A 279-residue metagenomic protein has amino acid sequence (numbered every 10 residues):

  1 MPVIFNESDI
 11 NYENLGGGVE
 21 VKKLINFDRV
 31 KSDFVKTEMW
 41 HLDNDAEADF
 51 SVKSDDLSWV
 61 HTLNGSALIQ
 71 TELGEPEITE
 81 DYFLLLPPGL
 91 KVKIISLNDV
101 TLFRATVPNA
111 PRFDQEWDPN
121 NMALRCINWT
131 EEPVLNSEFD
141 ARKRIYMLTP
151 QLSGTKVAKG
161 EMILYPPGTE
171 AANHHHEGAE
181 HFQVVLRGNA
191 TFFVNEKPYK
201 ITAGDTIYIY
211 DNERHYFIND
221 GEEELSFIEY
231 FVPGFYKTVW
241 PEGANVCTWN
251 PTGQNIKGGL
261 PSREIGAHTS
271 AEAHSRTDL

Functional and structural regions predicted by a protein language model:
M1-F34, D49, E80, D99-T101 (+2 more regions): A short, N-terminal "cap"/entry segment at the start of jelly-roll beta-barrel domains of the cupin/DSBH fold
V21-I25, K36-S54, L148-T149, E161-H176: Conserved short histidine dyad/triad with adjacent acidic residue
D55-E72, G178-T191, N195: Glycine- and acidic-residue-biased ligand/ion/polar-headgroup-sensing regions
S66-L68, K91, T101, N189-T191 (+3 more regions): Structural motif
E72-P88, E196-N212: Short acidic-glycine-tyrosine-enriched beta hairpin
L85, N98-D114, Y208, E222-T238: A short hydrophobic beta-strand segment most commonly corresponding to one strand of the jelly-roll/cupin
I94-S96, F217-G221: Asparagine-centered strand-capping/turn motif at beta-strand->loop junctions
